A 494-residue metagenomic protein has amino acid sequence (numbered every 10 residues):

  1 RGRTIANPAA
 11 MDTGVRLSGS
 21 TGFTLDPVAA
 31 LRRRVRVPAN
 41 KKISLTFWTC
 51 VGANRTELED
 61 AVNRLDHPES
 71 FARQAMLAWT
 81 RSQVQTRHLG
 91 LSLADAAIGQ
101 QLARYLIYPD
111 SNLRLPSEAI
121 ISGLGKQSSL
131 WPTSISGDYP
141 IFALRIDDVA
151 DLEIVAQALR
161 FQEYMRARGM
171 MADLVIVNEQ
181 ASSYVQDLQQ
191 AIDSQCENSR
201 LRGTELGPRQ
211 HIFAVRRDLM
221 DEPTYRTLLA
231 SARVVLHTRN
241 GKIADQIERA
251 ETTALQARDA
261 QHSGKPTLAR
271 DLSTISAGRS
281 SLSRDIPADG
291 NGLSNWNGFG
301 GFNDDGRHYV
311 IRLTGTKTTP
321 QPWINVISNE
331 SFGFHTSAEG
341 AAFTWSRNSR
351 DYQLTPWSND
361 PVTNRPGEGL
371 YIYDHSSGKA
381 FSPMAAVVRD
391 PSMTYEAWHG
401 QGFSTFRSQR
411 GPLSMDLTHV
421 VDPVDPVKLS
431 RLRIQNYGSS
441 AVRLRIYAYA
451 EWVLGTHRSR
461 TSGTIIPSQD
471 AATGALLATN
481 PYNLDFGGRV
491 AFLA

Functional and structural regions predicted by a protein language model:
R1-A494: Anionic coordination/interaction segments
